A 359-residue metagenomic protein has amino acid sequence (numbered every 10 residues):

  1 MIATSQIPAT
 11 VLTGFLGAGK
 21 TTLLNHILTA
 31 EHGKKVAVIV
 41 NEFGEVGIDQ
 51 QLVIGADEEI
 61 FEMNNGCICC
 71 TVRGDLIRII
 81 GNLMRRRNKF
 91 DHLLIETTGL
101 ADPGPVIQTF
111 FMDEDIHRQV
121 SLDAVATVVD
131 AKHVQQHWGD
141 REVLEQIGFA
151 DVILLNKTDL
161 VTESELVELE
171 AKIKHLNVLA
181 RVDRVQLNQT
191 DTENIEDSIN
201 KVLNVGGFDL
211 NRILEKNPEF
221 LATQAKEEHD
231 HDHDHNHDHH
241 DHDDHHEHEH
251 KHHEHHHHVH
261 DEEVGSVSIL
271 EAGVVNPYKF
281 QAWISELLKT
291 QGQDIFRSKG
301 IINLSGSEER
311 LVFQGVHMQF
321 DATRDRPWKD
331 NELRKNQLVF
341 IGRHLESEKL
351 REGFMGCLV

Functional and structural regions predicted by a protein language model:
I2-G139: Nucleotide-state-sensitive switch-loop elements of NTP-binding domains
P8, D91, E263-V267, N336-L338: Short amphipathic alpha-helical segments
I54-D57, L144, F208: Short, hinge-like loop/turn segments at secondary-structure boundaries
E62-N64, D261-G265, N331-K335: Short glycine-enriched loop/turn motifs at secondary-structure junctions
R86-N204: Phosphate/Mg2+-binding loops and adjacent switch elements in nucleotide/diphosphate-handling enzyme cores
V152, V161-K329, R343-V359: C-terminal accessory "lid"/substrate-recognition subdomains
E332-H344: An anion-binding loop in the catalytic cleft
